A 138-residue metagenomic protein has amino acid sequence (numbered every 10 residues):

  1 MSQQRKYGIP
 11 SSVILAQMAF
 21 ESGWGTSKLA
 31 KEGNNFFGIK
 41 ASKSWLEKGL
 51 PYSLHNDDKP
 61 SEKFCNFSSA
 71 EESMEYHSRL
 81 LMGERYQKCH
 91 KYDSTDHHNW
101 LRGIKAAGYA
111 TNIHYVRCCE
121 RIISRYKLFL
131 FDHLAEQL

Functional and structural regions predicted by a protein language model:
M1-L138: Catalytic cores of secreted/periplasmic lytic hydrolases that degrade extracellular macromolecules
